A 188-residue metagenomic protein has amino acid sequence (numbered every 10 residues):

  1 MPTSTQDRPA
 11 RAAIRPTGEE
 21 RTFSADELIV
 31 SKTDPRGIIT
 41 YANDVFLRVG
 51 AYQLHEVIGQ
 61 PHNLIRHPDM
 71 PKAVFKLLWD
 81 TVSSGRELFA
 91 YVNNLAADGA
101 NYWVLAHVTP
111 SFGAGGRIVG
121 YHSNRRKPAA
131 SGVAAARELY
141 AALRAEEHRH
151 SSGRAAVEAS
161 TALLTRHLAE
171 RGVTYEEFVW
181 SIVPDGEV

Functional and structural regions predicted by a protein language model:
P2-A145: Sensory/regulatory domains in signal-transduction proteins
V104-V108, E177-F178, P184: PAS-family sensory/regulatory modules and their coupling/dimerization elements
G113-E176, V183-D185: Sensory coupling linkers of modular signal transduction proteins
